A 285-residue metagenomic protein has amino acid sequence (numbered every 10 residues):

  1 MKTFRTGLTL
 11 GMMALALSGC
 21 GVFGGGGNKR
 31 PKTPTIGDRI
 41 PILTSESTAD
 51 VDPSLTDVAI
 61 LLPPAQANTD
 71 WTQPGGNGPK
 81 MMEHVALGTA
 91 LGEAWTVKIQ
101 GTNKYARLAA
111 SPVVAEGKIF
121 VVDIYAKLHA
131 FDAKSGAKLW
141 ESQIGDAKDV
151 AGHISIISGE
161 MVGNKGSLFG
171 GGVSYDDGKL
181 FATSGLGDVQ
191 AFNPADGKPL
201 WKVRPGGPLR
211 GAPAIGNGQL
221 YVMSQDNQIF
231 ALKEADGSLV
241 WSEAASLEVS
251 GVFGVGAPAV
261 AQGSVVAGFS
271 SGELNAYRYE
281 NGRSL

Functional and structural regions predicted by a protein language model:
A16-G19: C-terminal motif of bacterial Sec signal peptides marking the signal peptidase cleavage site
G21-G24: Bacterial signal peptide processing site
K32-P53, D57-A94: Blade/loop signatures of beta-propeller domains
N68-T69, E116-G117, D177-G178, N217-G218 (+1 more regions): Short coil/turn segments that connect the beta-strands within blades of beta-propeller domains
W95-V113, E141-S174, P199-G216, L239-A261 (+1 more regions): Extracytoplasmic beta-rich repeat domains
D123-I124, D177, S184-G185, S224-Q225 (+1 more regions): Structural signature of WD-repeat beta-propellers
D132-S135, N193-D196, K233-G237, R278-N281: Short loop/turn segments that connect beta-strands within beta-propeller blades
